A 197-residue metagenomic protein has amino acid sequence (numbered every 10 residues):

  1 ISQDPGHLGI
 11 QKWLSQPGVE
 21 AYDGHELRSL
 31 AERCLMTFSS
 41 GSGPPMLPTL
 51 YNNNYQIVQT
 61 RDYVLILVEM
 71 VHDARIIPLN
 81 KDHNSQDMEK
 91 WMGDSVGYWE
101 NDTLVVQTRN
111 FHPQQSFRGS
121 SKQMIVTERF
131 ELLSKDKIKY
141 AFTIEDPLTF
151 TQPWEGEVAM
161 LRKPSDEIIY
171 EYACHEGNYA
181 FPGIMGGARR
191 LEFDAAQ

Functional and structural regions predicted by a protein language model:
I1-Q197: PEST-like low-complexity, intrinsically disordered acidic/proline/serine-rich tracts that flank trafficking/processing
